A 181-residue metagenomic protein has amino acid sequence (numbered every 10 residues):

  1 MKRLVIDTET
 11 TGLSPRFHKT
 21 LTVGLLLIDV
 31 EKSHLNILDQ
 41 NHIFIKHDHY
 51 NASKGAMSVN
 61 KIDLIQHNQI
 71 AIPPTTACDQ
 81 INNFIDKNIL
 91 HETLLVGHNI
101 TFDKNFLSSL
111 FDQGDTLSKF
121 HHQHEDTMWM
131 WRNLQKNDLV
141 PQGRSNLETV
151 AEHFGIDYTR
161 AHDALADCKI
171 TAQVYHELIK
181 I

Functional and structural regions predicted by a protein language model:
M1-S108, E148-I156, H162: Conserved non-catalytic scaffold segment of RNase H-like nuclease domains
L13-P15, R132, Q173: Conserved protein kinase catalytic core
T101-E125: Substrate-recognition/cap helix-loop segment adjacent to the acidic, metal-dependent catalytic center of Asp-based
H121-E125, R160-C168: Short, surface-exposed recognition loops or helix-turn segments adjacent to catalytic cores
H124-P141: Short alpha-helix plus adjacent loop in nuclease-associated cores
L139-V150: A structural motif
E152-H153, L165, K169-I181: Acidic two-metal-ion nuclease catalytic site recognized across multiple nuclease folds, prominently DnaQ/RNase D-T
